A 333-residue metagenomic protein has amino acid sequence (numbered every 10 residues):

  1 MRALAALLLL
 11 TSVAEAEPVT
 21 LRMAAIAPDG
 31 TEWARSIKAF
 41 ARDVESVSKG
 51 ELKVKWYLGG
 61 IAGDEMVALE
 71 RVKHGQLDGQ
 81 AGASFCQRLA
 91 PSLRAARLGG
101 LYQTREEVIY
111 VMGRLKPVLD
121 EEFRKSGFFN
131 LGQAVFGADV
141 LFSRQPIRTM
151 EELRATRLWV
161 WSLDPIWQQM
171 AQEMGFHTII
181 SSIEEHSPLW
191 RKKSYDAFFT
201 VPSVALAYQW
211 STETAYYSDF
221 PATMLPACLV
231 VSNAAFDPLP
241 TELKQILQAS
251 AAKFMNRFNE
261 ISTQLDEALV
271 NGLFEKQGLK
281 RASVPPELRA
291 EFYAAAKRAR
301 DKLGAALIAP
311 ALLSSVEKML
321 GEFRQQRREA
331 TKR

Functional and structural regions predicted by a protein language model:
R2-A3, L313: Short amphipathic alpha-helical segments that mediate assembly, nucleic-acid/protein binding, or membrane association
A3-V13: Sec-dependent N-terminal signal peptides
E17-E107, F123-R333: N-terminal secretory/targeting leader peptides
V111-G127: Hinge/lid segment of periplasmic solute-binding proteins
